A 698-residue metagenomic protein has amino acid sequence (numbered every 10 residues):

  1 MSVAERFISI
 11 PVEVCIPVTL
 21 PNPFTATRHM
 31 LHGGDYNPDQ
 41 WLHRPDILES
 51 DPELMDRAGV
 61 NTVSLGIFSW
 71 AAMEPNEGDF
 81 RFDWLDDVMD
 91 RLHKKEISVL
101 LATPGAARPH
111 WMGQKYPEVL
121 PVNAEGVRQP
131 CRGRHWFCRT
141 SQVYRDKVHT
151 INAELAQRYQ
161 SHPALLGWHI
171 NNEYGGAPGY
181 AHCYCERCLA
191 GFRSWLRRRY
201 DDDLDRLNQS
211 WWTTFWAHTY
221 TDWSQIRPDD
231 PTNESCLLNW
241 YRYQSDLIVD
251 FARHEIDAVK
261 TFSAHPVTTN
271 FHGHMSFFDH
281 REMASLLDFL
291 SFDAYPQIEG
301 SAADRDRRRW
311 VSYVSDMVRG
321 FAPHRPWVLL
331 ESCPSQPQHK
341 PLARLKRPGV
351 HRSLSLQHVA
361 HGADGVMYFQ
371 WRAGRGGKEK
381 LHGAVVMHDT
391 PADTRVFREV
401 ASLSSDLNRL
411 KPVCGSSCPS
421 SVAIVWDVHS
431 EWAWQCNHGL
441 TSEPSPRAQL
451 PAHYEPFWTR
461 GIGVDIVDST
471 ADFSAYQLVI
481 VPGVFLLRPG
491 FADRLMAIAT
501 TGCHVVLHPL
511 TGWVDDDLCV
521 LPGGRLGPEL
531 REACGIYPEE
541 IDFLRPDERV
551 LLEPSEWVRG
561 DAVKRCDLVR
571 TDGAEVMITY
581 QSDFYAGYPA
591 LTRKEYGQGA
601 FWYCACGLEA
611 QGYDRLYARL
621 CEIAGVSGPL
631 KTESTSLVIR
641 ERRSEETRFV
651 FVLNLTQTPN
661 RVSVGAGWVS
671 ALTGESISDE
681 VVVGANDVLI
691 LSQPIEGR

Functional and structural regions predicted by a protein language model:
R6-T62, P75, D90, V413: N-terminal carbohydrate-binding accessory modules
R28-H32, G59-N61, H93-V99, S161-L166 (+6 more regions): Short, well-ordered coil/turn segments that N-cap beta-strands
H32-L42, F68-D83, P130-H149, E234-D250 (+5 more regions): The substrate-binding groove and active-site-proximal loops of carbohydrate-active enzymes, especially glycoside
G34, M55, V63, L92 (+8 more regions): Conserved, mostly hydrophobic/aromatic
W41-D56, T150-E154, H272-M283, R347-S355: Short, acidic/polar
E49-R57, S64-V127, H254-F262: Aromatic-lined substrate-binding rim segments of carbohydrate-active enzymes
E125-Y313, M317: Polysaccharide-binding and catalytic clefts of secreted carbohydrate-active enzymes
I226, Y295-R698: Carbohydrate-binding surfaces of carbohydrate-active enzymes
